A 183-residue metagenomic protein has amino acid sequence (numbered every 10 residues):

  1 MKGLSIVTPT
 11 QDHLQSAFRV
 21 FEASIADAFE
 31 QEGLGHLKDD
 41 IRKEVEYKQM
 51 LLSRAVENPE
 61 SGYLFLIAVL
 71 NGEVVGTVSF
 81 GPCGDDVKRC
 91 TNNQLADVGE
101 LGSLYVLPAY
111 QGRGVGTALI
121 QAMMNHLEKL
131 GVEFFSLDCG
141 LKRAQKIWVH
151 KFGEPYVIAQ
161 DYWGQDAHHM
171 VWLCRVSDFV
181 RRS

Functional and structural regions predicted by a protein language model:
L4-E32: A short beta-loop-alpha structural element at the N-terminal edge of CoA-dependent acyl/N-acetyltransferase catalytic
S16-A23, A118, A122, V171: Alpha-helical elements of Rossmann-like donor-binding domains used by nucleotide-donor carbohydrate transfer enzymes
S24-D27, D40-G102, L107: Acetyl-CoA-dependent GNAT
V106, G112-N125, H150: Conserved acetyl-CoA-binding loop-helix of GNAT-fold acetyltransferases
T117, K129, L141-Q160, G164-Q165: Conserved active-site alpha-helix within GNAT-family acetyltransferase domains
I120, L127-G140: Conserved GNAT acetyl-CoA-binding A-motif
C139-K142, V157-S183: C-terminal "cap" of GNAT-fold acetyltransferases
